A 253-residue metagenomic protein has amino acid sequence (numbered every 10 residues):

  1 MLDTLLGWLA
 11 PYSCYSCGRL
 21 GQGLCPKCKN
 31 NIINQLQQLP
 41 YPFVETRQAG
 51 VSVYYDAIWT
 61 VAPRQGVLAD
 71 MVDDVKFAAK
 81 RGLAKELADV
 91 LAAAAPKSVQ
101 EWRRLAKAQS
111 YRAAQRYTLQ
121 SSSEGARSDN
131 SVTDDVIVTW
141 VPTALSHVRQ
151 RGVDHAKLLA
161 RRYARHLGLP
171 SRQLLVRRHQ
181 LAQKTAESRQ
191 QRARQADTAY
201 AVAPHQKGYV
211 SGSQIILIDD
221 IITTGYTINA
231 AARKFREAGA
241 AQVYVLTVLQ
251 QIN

Functional and structural regions predicted by a protein language model:
M1-N253: Glycine-rich phosphate/pyrophosphate-handling loop used in enzymes and phosphotransfer proteins
